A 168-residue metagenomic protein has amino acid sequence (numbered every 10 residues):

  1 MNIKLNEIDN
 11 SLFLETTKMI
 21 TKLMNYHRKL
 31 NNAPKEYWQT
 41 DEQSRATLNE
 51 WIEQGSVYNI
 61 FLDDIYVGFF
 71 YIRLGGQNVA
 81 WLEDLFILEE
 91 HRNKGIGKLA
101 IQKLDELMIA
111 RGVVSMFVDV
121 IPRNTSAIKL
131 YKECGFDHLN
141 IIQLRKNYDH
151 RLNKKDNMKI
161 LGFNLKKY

Functional and structural regions predicted by a protein language model:
M1-L14, D156-Y168: Conserved N-terminal entry element of GNAT/NAT acetyltransferase domains
K4, M24-T47: Conserved GNAT-fold acetyl-CoA-binding loop/helix
R45-N59: A short helix-loop-beta-strand connector motif used in the catalytic cores of GNAT acetyltransferases and, in some
N59, I65-R73, W81, F86: Conserved beta-strand in the GNAT
L74-E83, R92, L139: A conserved beta-turn-beta hairpin within the catalytic core of GNAT-like acetyltransferases that forms part
I87, N93-E106, E133: Conserved acetyl-CoA-binding loop-helix of GNAT-fold acetyltransferases
M108-D119: Conserved GNAT acetyl-CoA-binding A-motif
V118-I128, L144-R151: Conserved beta-strand-loop-alpha-helix junction that forms the acyl-donor binding cleft
